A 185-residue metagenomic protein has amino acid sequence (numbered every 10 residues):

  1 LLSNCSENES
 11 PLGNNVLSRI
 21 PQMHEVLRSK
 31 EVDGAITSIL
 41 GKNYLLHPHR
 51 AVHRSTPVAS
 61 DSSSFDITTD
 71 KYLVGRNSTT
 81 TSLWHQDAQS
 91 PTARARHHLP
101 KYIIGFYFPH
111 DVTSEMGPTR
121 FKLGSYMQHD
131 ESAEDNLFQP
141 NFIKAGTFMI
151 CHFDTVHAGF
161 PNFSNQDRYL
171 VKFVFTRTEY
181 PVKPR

Functional and structural regions predicted by a protein language model:
L1-T147, D154-Q166, F173-K183: Non-heme Fe(II) oxygenase catalytic core, chiefly the N-lobe of the double-stranded beta-helix
